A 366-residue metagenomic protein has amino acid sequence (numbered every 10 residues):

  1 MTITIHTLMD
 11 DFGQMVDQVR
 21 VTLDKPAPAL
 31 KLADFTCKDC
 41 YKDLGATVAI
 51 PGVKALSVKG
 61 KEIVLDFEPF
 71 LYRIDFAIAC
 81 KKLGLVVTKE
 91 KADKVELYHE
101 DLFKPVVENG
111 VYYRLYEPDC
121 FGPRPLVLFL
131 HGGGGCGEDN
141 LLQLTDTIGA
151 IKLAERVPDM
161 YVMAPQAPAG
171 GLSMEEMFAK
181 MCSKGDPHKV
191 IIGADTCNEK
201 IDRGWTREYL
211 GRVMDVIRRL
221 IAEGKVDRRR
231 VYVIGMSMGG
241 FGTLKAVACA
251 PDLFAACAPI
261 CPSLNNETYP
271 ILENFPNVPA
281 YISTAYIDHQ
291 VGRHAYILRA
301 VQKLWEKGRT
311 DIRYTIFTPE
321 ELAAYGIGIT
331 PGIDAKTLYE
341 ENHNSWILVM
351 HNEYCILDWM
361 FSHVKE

Functional and structural regions predicted by a protein language model:
M1-A27, K38-L126, I312: A domain-start/cap signature at the N-terminus of enzymes
L126, G133-L210: Active-site machinery of serine-nucleophile hydrolases
L128-L130, I260: Alpha/beta-hydrolase
L130-G132, T284-A285: The conserved beta1-alpha1 loop
P158, N274-A280: Short, proline-enriched alpha-helix->beta-strand connector loops that line the catalytic pocket of alpha/beta-hydrolase
P165-Q166, I234, I260-C261, S283 (+1 more regions): Alpha/beta-hydrolase-fold catalytic nucleophile elbow
R218-N274: Primarily recognizes the serine-hydrolase "nucleophile elbow" in alpha/beta-hydrolase and SGNH/GDSL folds
Y281-L298, W305-E366: C-terminal catalytic histidine-bearing segment of alpha/beta-hydrolase fold enzymes
